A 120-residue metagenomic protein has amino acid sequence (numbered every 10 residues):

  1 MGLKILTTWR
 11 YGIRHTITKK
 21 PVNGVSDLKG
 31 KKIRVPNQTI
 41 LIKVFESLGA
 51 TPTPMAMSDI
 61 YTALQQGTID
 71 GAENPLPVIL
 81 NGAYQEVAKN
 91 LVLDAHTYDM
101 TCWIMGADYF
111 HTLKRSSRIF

Functional and structural regions predicted by a protein language model:
M1-F120: N-terminal secretory/targeting leader peptides
